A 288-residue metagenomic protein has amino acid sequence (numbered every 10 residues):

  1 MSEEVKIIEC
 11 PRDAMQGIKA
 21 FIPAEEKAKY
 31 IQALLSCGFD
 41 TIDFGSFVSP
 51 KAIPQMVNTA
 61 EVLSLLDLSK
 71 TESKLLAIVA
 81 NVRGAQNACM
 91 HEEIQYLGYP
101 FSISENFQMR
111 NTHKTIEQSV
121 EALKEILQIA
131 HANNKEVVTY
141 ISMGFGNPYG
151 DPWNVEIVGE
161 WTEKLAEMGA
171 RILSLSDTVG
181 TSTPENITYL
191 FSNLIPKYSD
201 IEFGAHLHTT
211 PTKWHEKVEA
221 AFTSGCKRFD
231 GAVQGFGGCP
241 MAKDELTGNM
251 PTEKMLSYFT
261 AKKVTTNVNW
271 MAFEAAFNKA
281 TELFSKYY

Functional and structural regions predicted by a protein language model:
M1-Y288: Catalytic cores and adjacent flexible loops of soluble metabolic enzymes that perform enolate/carbanion chemistry on
